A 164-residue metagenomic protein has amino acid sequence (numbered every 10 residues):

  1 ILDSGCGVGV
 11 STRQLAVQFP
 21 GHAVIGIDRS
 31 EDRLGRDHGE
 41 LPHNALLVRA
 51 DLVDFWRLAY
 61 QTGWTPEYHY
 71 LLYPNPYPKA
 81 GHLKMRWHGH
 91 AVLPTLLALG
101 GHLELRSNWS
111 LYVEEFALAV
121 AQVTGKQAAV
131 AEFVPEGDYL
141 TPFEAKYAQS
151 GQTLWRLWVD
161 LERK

Functional and structural regions predicted by a protein language model:
S4, I27: Conserved beta-strand/loop positions that form the S-adenosyl-L-methionine
G9-V10: Glycine-rich SAM-binding Motif I of class I
H22-I25: Short beta-strand element of Class I
S30: Conserved SAM/SAH-binding beta-strand->alpha-helix loop
G39-Q61: S-adenosyl-L-methionine
K84-V92: Charged helix-capping and loop-helix junction motifs
G100-S107: Conserved beta-strand signature within the Rossmann-like core of class I S-adenosyl-L-methionine
Y112-A119, V123-K164: Class I S-adenosyl-L-methionine
